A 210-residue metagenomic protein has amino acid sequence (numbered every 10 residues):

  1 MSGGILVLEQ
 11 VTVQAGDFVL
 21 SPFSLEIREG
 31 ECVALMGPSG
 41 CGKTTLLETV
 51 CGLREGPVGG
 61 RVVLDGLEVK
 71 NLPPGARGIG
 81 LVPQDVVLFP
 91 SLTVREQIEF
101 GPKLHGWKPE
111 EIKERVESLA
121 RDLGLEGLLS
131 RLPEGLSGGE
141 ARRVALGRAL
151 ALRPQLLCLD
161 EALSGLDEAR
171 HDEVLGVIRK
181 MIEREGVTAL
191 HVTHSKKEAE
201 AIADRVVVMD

Functional and structural regions predicted by a protein language model:
M36-P38: The feature captures the beta-strand-to-loop junction immediately N-terminal to the Walker
E68-L81, L104, P109: ABC ATPase NBD coupling module
R95-K103, K113: Short helical segment in ABC ATPase nucleotide-binding domains corresponding to the A-loop/adjacent helical element
E110-L128, R179-K180: Conserved ABC ATPase "signature" region
L132-L136, E140: Conserved ABC ATPase signature
L146: Hydrophobic anchor residue at the start of the ABC signature
A151-Q155: A short, proline-enriched helix->beta-strand linker immediately N-terminal to the Walker B motif in ABC-type P-loop
